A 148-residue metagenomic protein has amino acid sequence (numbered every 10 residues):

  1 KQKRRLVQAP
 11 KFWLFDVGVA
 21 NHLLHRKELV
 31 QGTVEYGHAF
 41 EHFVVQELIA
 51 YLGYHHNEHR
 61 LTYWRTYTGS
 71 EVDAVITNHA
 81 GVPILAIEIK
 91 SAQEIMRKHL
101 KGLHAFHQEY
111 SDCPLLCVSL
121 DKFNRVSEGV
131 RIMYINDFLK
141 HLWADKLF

Functional and structural regions predicted by a protein language model:
K1-P83: Accessory nucleic acid-recognition modules appended to NTPase machines
K3-R5, H107, F123-N124: Short secondary-structure boundary/capping segments
E71-V72, I95-K98, F123-E128: Short active-site-adjacent structural elements
I84-E94: Active-site ExK catalytic segment of metal-dependent nucleases
A92, R97-S111: Short, charged, amphipathic alpha-helix that recurs within catalytic cores of restriction-modification and other
S111-S119: Short, hydrophobic beta-strand segments that form beta-sheet elements in well-ordered domains
D121-F148: Domain-level recognition of nuclease-like catalytic cores that cleave nucleotide substrates
